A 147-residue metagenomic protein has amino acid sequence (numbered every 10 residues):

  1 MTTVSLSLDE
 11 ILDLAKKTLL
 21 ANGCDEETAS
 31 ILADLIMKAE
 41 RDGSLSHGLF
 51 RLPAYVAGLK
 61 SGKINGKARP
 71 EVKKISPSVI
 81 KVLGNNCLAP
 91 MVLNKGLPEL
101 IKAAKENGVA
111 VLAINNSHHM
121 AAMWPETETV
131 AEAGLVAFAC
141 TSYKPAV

Functional and structural regions predicted by a protein language model:
M1-N22: Generic N-terminal amphipathic, Lys/Arg-enriched alpha-helix
A15, L100, E126: Aromatic/hydrophobic pocket-lining residues that form π-stacking "cages" and hydrophobic walls in ligand
L20-G23, D42-S46: N-terminal and secondary-structure boundary signal
M37, P90-L93, L97-N115: Alpha/propeptide regions of enzymes that mature by internal proteolysis
G48-I101: Active-site cofactor/substrate anionic-group-binding motifs, chiefly glycine- and Lys/Arg-rich phosphate-binding loops
V109-V147: Glycine-rich anion/phosphate-binding loop at the beta-strand->alpha-helix junction
